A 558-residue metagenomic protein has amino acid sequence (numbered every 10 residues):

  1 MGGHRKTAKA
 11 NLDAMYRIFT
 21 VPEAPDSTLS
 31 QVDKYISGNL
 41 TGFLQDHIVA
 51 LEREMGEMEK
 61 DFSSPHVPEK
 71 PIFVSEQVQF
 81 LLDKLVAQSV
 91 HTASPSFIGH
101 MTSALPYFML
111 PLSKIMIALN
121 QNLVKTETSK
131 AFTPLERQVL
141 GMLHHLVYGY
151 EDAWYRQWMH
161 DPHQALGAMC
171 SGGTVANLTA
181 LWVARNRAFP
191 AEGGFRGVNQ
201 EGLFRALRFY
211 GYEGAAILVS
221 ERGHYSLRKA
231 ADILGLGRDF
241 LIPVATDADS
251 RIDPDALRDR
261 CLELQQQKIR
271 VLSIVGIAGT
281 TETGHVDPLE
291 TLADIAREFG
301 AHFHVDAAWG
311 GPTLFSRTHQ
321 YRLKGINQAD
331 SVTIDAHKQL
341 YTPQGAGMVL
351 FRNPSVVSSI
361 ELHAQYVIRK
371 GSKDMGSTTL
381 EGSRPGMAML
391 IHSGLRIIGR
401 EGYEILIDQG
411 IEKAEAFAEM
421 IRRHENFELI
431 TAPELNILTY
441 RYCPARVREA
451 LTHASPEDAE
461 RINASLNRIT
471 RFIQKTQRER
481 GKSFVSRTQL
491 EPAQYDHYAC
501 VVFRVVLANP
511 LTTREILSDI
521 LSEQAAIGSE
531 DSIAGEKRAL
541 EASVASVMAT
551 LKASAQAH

Functional and structural regions predicted by a protein language model:
G2, M159-D161, A176, V183-S355: Conserved PLP-enzyme active-site core in the AAT-like
G2-Q164, K475-L490, V501-T512, D519-Q524: N-terminal entrance/gating region of PLP-dependent enzymes' catalytic architecture
F62-S63, A118-T128, W154-A168, F209-G214 (+5 more regions): Glycine- and acidic
M116, L140-Y148, R185, D232 (+2 more regions): Amphipathic, well-packed alpha-helical segments that form the structural scaffold of globular domains
F132, G167-T174, V219-S220, I277 (+1 more regions): Active-site nucleophile and cofactor-binding loops and adjacent substrate-binding regions of central metabolic enzymes
T280, K324-E425, T431, R446: Active-site C-terminal subdomain of aminotransferase-like
F299, A454, P492-H558: PLP-dependent enzyme catalytic core of the Aspartate aminotransferase-like
G376-R384, I391-I398, G402-Q409, A418-I469 (+2 more regions): Conserved small-domain helix->loop->beta segment predominantly found in fold-type I
